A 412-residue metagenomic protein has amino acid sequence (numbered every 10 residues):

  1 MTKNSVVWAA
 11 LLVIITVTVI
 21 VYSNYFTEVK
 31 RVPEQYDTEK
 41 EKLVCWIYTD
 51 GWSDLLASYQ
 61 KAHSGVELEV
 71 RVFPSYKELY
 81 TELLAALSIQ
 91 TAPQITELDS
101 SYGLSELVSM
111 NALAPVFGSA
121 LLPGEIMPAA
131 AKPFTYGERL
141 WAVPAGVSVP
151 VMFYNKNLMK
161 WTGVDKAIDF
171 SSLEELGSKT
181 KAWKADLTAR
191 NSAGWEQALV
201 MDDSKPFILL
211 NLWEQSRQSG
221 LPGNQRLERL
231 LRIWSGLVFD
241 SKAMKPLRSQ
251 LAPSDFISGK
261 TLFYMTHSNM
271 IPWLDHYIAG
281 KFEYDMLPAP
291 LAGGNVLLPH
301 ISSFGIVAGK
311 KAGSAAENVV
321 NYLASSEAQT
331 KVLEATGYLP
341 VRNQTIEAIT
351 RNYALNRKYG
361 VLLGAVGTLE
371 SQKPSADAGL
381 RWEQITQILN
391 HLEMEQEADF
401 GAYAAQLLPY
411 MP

Functional and structural regions predicted by a protein language model:
Y36-D50, V66-R71, I95, W141: Short, well-ordered beta-strand elements
A62-I126, W161-G163, L262-F263, V341: Extracytoplasmic "Venus flytrap"/periplasmic binding protein-like
D99-V151, E283-L287, A354: Hinge/lid segment of periplasmic solute-binding proteins
F117-I126, D169, L199, E214-L231 (+2 more regions): Short, solvent-exposed loop/beta-turn-alpha elements that line the ligand-binding surface or hinge of extracytoplasmic
W141-A145, P150, E175-P222: Extracytoplasmic/periplasmic solute-binding protein
T180, S219-S249: Glycine-centered hinge/linker elements that transmit conformational signals in sensory and ligand-binding systems
H276-Y338: Extracytoplasmic/periplasmic substrate-recognition and gating elements
L333-Q387, H391: Long, aromatic- and glycine/proline-rich binding clefts that accommodate carbohydrate-like moieties
